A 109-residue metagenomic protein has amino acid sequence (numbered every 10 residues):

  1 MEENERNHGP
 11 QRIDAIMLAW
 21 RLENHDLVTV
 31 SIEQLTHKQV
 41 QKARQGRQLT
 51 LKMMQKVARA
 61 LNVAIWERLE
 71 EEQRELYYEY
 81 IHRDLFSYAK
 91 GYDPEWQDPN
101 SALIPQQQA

Functional and structural regions predicted by a protein language model:
M1-N7, I16, L69-A109: Short, charged recognition helix plus adjacent turn of helix-turn-helix-like nucleic-acid-binding domains
M1-V30, Q55: A short, Lys/Arg-rich alpha-helix, primarily the initiator
A15, K38, K42, R59 (+1 more regions): DNA-binding alpha-helical recognition surfaces that contact promoter or target DNA
M17, S31, A43-R44, L61: DNA major-groove recognition helix of helix-turn-helix
L22, E33-L35, V63: The short coil/loop that forms the "turn" connecting the two helices of the helix-turn-helix
D26, Q39, E67, D84: Residues in the helix-turn-helix
I32-L49: Recognition helix of helix-turn-helix/homeodomain-like DNA-binding domains that insert into the DNA major groove
G46-A60: Short, basic-rich loop-to-helix N-cap that marks the start of a DNA-contacting helix
